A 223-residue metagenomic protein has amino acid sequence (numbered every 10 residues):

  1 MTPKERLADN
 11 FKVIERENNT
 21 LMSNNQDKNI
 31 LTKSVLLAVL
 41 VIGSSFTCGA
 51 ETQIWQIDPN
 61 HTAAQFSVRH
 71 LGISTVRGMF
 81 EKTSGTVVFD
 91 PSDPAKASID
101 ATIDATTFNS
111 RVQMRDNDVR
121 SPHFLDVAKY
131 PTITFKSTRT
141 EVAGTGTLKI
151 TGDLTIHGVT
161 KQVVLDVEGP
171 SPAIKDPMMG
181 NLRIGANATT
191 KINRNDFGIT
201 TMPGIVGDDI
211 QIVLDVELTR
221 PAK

Functional and structural regions predicted by a protein language model:
M1-L21: N-terminal amphipathic/basic-hydrophobic helices that include classical n-h-c signal peptides and signal-anchor
P3-E5, N24-D27, T52-Q53: Short, basic/polar N-terminal leader/transit segment immediately after the initiator methionine
L7-A8, D27-I30, L214: Short helix-onset patch at the extreme N-terminus, typifying the N->h transition of secretory signal peptides
M22, S45-T47: The N-terminal extracellular segments of secreted preproproteins, especially immediately downstream of signal
S23-V35: Bacterial N-terminal signal peptides that target proteins for export
S34-S45: Bacterial N-terminal signal peptides
G49-K223: Low-complexity, acidic/polar, glycine-enriched regions of mature
